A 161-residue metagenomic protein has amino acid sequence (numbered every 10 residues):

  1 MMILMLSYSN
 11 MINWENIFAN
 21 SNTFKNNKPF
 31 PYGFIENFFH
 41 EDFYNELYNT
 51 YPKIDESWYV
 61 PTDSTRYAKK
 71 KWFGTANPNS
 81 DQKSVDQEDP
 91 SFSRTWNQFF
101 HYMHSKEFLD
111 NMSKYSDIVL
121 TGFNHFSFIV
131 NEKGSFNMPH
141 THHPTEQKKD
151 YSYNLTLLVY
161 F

Functional and structural regions predicted by a protein language model:
M1-M5: Methionine residue identity
L6, I12-E15, N22-N111: Non-heme Fe(II)/2-oxoglutarate
N20-N22, V130: Short hydrophobic "helix-edge" motifs at membrane interfaces and signal-peptide entry regions
E88-F161: Catalytic core of non-heme Fe(II) oxygenases with the double-stranded beta-helix
